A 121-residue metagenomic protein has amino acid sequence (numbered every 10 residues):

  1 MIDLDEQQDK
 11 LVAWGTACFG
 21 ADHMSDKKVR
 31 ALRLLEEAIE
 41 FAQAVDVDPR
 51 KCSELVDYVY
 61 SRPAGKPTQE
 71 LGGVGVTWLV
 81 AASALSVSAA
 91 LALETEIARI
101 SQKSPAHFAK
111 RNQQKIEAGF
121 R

Functional and structural regions predicted by a protein language model:
M1-L71, G75-R121: Flexible "arm" and connector segments at domain edges
